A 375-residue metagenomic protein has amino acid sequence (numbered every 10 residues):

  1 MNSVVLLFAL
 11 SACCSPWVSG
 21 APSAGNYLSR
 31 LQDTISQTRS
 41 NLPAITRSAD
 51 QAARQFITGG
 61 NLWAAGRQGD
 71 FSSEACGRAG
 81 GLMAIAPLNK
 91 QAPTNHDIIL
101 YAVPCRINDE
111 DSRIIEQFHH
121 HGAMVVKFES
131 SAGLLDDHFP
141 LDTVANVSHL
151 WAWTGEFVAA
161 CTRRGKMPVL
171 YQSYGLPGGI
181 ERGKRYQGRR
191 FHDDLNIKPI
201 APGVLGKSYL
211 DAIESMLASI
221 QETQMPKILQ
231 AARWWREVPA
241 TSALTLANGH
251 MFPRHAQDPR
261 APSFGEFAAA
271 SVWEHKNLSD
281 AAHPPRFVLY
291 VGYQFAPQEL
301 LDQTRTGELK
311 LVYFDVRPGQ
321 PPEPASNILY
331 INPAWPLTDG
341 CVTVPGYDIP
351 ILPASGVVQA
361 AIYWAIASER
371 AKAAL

Functional and structural regions predicted by a protein language model:
S3-S15: Bacterial N-terminal signal peptides
L6-L7, V18, W153, I366: Cleavable N-terminal signal peptides
W17, A21, F139-T143, P199 (+3 more regions): Hydrophobic alpha-helical scaffolding
G20-R39, G188-Q221: Generic N-terminal amphipathic, Lys/Arg-enriched alpha-helix
I35-I45, I99-N108, L217-K227, V288-A296: Short, glycine-rich nucleotide/cofactor-binding loops
S40-Q55, Q221-P239: A short, well-structured juxtamembrane/interface segment
Q51-M167, A240-T241, A247-K372: Glycine-rich phosphate-binding loops that contact phosphosugars or nucleotide phosphates
A159-I200, D211-M216, D339-V342, K372-L375: Internal, active-site/partner-interface "lid" segment
